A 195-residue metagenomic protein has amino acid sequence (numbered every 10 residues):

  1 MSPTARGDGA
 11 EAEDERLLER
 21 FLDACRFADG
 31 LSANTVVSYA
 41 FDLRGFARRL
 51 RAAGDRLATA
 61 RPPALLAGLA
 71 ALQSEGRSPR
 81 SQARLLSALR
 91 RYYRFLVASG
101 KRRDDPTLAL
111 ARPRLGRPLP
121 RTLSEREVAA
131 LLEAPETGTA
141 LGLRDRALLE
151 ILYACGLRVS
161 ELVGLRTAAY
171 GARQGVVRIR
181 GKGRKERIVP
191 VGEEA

Functional and structural regions predicted by a protein language model:
M1-A195: Conserved catalytic core of the tyrosine transesterase superfamily
